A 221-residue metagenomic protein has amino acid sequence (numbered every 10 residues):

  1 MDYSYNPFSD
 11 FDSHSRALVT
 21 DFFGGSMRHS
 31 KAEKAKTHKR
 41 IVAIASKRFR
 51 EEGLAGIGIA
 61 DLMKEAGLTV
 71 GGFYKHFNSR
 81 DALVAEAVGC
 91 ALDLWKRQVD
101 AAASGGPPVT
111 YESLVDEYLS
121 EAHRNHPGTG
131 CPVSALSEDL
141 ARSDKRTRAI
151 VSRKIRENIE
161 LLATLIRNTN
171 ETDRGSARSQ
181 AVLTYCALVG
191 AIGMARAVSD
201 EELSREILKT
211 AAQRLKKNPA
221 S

Functional and structural regions predicted by a protein language model:
M1-H29: Short, intrinsically disordered or compositionally biased N-terminal tails of bacterial proteins
K34, H38, V42, V88 (+2 more regions): Amphipathic, non-transmembrane alpha-helical scaffold segments
R40, I44-E86: Helix-turn-helix
E86, D100-G130, T184: Hydrophobic alpha-helical connector segments
D93-K96, D100, E112, P127-T129 (+2 more regions): Amphipathic alpha-helical packing segments from all-alpha helical-bundle domains
L119-H123, V133-R142: Helix-loop "lid/cap" segments that line or gate small-molecule binding pockets
D144-R153, I166-A220: Hydrophobic/aromatic-rich alpha-helical bundle segments in the mid-to-C-terminal region
